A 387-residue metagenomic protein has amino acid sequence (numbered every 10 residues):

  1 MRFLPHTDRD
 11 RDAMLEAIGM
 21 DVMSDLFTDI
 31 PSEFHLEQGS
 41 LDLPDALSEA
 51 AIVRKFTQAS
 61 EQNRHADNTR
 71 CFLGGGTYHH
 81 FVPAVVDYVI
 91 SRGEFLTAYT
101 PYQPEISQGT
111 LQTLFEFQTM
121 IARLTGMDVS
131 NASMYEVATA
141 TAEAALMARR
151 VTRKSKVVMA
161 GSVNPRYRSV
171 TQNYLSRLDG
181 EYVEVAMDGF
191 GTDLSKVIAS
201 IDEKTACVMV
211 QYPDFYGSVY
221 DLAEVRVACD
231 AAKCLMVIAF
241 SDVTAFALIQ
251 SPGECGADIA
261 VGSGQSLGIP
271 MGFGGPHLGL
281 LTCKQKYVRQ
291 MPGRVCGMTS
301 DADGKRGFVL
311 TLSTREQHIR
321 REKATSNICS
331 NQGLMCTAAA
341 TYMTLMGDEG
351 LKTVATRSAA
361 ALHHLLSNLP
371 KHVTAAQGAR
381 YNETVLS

Functional and structural regions predicted by a protein language model:
M1-F34, Q38: Compact, charge-rich alpha-helical regulatory domains located at protein termini
R2, T139-G307: Conserved PLP-enzyme active-site core in the AAT-like
S32, L36-E116, I319: N-terminal entrance/gating region of PLP-dependent enzymes' catalytic architecture
I52-Q58, T152-K154, Y174-M187, H372-S387: Terminal amphipathic helices with adjacent charged low-complexity linkers/tails
R92-P104, M120-M127, T152-R153, N173-V183 (+4 more regions): Gly-rich Lys/Arg/Thr-decorated short loops/hinges at beta-loop-alpha junctions or inter-strand turns that position
Y102-I106, T110, R123-A142: Short loop-beta-helix segment that forms the pyridoxal 5′-phosphate
K154-K156, A160, E203, C255 (+3 more regions): Catalytic cores of nucleotide-enabled group-transfer and carboxylate-activating enzymes in metabolic and assembly-line
L267-P370, T374-Y381: Active-site C-terminal subdomain of aminotransferase-like
